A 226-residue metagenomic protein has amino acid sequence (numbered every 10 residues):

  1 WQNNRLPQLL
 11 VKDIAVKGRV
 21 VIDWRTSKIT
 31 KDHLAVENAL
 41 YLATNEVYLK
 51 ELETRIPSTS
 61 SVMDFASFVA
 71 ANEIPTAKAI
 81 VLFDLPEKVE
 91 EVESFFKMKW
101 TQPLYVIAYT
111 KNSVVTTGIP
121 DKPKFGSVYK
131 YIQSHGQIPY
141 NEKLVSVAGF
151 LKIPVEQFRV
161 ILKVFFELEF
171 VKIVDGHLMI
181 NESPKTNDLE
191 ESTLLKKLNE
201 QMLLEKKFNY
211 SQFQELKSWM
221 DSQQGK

Functional and structural regions predicted by a protein language model:
W1-V16: OB-fold/S1-family single-stranded nucleic acid-binding modules
R19-L34, A43-T76: A short, well-structured beta->alpha microelement
V81-P120: Long, low-complexity, charged/polar intrinsically disordered regions in eukaryotic proteins
I119-V145, G149: Short amphipathic alpha-helical interface segments
K152-E167: Short amphipathic alpha-helical interaction segments
F166-H177: A short, conserved structural fragment
H177-S183: Minor-groove-contacting beta-hairpin "wing" of winged helix-turn-helix DNA-binding domains
K185-K226: Short, amphipathic alpha-helical interaction segments positioned at domain boundaries
